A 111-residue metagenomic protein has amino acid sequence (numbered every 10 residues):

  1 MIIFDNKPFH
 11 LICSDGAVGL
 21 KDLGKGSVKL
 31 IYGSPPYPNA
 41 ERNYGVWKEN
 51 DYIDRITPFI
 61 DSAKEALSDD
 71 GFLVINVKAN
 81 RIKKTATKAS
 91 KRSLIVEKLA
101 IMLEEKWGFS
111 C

Functional and structural regions predicted by a protein language model:
I2-C111: Core catalytic lobe of class I
